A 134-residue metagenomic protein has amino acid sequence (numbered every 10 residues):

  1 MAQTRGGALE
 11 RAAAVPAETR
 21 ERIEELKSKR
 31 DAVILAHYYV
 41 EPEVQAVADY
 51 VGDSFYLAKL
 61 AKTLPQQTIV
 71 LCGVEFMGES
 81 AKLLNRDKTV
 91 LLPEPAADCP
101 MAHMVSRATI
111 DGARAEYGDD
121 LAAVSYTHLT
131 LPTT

Functional and structural regions predicted by a protein language model:
A2-L84, T89, P93-S125: Metallocofactor- and cofactor-centric catalytic cores in central/energy metabolism, strongly enriched
D87, T133-T134: A very general structural signal that marks isolated residues within well-ordered alpha-helical segments
T127-T133: Conserved small/polar residues in nucleotide/adenosyl-binding loops
